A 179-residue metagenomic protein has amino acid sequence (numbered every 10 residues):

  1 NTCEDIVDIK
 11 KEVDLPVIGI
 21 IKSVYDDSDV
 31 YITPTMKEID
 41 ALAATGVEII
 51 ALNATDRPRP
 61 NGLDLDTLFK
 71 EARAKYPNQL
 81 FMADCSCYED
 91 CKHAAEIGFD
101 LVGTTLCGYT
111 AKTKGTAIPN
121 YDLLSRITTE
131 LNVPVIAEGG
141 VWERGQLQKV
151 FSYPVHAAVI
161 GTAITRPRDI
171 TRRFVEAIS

Functional and structural regions predicted by a protein language model:
N1-I18, D29-M36, A54-A74, Y88-H93 (+3 more regions): Active-site-adjacent beta->alpha loops and helix N-cap segments on the catalytic face of soluble alpha/beta enzymes
V13-D27, R73-A83, T128-E138: Short beta-strand/loop segments at the ligand-binding rim of alpha/beta enzyme cores
I18-I20, D100-C107: Non-cysteine beta-strand/loop elements that form the S-adenosyl-L-methionine
D27-A41, S86-G98, L131-A137, V141-A158: Catalytic cores of alpha/beta
I39-A43, V47, L52-N53: Extended substrate/RNA-proximal surfaces in nucleic-acid metabolism proteins
I50-L52, M82, G103, V159: Conserved beta-strand positions in the central sheet of alpha/beta enzyme cores
F69, Y76-P77, F151-T162: Short, electropositive alpha-helical surface patch
